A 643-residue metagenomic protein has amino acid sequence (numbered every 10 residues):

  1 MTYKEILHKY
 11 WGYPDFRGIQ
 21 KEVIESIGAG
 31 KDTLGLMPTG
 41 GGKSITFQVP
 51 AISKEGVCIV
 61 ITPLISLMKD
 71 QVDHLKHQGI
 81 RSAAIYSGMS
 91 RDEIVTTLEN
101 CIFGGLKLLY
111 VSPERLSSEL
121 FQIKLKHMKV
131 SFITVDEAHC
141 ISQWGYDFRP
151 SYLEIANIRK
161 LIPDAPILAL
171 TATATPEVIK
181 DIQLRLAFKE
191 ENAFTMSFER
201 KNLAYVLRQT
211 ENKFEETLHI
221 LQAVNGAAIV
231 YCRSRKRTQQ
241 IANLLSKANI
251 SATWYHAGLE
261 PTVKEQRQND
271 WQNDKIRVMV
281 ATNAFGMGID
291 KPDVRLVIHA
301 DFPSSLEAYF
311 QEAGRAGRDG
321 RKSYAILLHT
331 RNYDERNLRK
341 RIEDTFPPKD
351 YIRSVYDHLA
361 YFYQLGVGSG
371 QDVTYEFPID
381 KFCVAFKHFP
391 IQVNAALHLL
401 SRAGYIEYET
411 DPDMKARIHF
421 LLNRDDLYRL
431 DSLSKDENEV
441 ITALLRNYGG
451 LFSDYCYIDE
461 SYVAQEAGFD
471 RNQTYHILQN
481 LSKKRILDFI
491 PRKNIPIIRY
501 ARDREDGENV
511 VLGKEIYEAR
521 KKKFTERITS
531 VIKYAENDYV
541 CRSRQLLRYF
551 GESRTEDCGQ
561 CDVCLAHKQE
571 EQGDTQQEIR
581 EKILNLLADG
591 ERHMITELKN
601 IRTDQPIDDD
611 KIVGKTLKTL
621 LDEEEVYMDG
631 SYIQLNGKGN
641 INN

Functional and structural regions predicted by a protein language model:
M1-Y10, P14-G18, E22-S44, P50-E55 (+3 more regions): Helicase motor core with emphasis on the C-terminal RecA-like subdomain
T62-I65, I633: Intrinsic-disorder/low-complexity peptide segments enriched for small residues
I276, V294, I298, F302-Q311 (+2 more regions): C-terminal accessory region of SF2 helicases/translocases
K638-N643: Phospho-regulated, low-complexity intrinsically disordered regions of nuclear gene-regulatory and chromatin-associated
